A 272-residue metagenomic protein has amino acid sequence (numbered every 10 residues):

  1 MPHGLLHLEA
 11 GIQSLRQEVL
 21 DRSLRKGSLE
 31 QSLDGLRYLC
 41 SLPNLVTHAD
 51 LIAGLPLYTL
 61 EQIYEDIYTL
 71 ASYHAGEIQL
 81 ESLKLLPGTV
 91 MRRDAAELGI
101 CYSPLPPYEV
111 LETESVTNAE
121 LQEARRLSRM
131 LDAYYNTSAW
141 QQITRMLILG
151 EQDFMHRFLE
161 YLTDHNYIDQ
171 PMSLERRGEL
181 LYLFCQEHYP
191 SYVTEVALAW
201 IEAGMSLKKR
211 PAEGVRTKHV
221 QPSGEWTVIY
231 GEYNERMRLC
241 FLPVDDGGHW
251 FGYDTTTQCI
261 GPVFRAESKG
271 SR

Functional and structural regions predicted by a protein language model:
M1-L105, V110-V116: Conserved non-cysteine loop/helix-boundary elements of the Radical SAM core domain that shape
V46, L121, F184-C185: Extended hydrophobic/Leu-rich segments
L70-E77, E81-M172: Contiguous mid-protein beta-loop-alpha structural module that forms a pocket-lining wall or clamp of enzyme active
R129-R272: Radical SAM enzyme core and accessory elements
